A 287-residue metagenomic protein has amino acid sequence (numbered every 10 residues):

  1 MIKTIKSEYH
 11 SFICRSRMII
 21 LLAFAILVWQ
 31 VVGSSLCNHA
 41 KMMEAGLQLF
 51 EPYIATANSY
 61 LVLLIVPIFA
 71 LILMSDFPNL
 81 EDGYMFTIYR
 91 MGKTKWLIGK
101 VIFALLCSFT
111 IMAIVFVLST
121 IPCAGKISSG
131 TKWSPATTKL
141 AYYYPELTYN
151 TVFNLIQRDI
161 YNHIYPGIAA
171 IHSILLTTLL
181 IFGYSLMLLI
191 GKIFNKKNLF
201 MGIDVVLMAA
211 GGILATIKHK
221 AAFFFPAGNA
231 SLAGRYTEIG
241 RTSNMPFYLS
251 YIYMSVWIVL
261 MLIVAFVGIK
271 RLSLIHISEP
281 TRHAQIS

Functional and structural regions predicted by a protein language model:
M1-F24: Aromatic- and glycine-rich beta-strand/loop motifs that create alpha-glucan
I5-K6, I13, T94-L105: Interfacial transmembrane-helix starts/ends
R17, G92-T94, K196-M201: Membrane-helix interface segments
A23-I26, N198-G212: Central hydrophobic cores of alpha-helical transmembrane segments in multi-pass integral membrane proteins
V28-D76, I98, I102-I193, G228-M254: Secretory targeting signals
I72-Y89: Transmembrane helix boundary and interhelical loop/hinge segments in multi-pass membrane proteins
F266-I275: Membrane-interface capping segments at transmembrane-helix boundaries
I275-S287: Single conserved hydrophobic/aromatic residue that forms the stacking wall/gate of nucleotide- or nucleobase-binding
